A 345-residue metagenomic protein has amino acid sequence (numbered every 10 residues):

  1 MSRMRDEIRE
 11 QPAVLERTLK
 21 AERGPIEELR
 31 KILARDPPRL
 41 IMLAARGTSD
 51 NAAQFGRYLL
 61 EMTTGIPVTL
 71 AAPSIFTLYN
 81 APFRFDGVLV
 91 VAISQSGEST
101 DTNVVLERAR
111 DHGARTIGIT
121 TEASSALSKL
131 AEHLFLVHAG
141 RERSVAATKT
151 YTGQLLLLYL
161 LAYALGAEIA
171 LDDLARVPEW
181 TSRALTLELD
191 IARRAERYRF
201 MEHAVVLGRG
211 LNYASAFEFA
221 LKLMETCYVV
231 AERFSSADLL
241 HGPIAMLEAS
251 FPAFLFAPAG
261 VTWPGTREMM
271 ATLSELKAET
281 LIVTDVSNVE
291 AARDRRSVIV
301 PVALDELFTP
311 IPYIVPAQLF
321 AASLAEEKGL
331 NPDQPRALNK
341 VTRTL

Functional and structural regions predicted by a protein language model:
S2-P38, H133-V137, R141-P252, T262-W263 (+1 more regions): Active-site phosphate/pyrophosphate-binding segments
M4, N51-G56, A216-E225, I314 (+1 more regions): Conserved phosphate/anionic-ligand binding catalytic regions in large, soluble enzymes, centered on
A34-E179, R209, F256-V302, I311 (+1 more regions): Glycine-rich phosphate-binding loops that contact phosphosugars or nucleotide phosphates
A303-L345: Peripheral docking tails and interdomain loops at the edges of cofactor- or intermediate-handling domains
